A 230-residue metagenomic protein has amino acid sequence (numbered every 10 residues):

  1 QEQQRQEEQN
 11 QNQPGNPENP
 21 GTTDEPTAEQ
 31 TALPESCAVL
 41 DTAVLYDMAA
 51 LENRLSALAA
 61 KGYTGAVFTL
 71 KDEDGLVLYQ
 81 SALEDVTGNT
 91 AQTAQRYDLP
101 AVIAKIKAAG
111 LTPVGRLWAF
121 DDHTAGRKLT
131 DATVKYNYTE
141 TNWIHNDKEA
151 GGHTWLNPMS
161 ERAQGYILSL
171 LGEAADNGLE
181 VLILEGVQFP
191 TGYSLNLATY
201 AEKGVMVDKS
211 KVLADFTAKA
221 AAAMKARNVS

Functional and structural regions predicted by a protein language model:
Q30-A38, F120-G172: Active-site-adjacent "subsite" loops/lids of carbohydrate-active enzymes
S36-L45, A82-R96, A150-G165, E202-K209: The substrate-binding groove and active-site-proximal loops of carbohydrate-active enzymes, especially glycoside
V44-A60, T87-T112, D208-D215: Aromatic- and glycine-enriched glycan-recognition loops and surfaces that form the carbohydrate-binding subsites
L51-L76, E173-L184: Catalytic domains of carbohydrate-active enzymes, especially glycoside hydrolases
K61-R96, A198: Aromatic-lined carbohydrate-binding/catalytic grooves of carbohydrate-active enzymes
G65-V67, Q95-K148, I183: Glycine-rich, aromatic-flanked loop segments that form ligand/cofactor-binding clefts across common enzyme folds
Q80-N89, D122-D147, P190-G204: Aromatic- and acidic-residue-enriched segments that line the glycan-binding/catalytic groove of carbohydrate-active
N146-S230: Polysaccharide-binding and catalytic clefts of secreted carbohydrate-active enzymes
